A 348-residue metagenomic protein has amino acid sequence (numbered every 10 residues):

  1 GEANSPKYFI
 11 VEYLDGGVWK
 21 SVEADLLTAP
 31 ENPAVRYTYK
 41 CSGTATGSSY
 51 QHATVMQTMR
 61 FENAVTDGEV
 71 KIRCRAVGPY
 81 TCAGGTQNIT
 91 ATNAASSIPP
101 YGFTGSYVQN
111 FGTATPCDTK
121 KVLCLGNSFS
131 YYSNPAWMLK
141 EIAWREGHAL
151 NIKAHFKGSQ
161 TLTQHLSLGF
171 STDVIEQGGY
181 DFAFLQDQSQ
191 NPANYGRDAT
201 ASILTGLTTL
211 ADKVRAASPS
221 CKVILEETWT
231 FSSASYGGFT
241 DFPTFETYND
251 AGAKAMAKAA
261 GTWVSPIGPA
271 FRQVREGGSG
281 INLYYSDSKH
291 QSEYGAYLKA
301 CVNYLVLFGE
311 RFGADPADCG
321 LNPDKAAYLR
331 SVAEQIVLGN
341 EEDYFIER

Functional and structural regions predicted by a protein language model:
G1-A3: A short beta-strand element within beta-rich, extracytoplasmic domains of secreted/secretory-pathway proteins
Y8-V18, V22, R73, V174-E176: Short beta-strand segments and strand-loop junctions that repeat across beta-rich extracellular domains
E23-V65: Extracellular carbohydrate recognition and processing domains and analogous Trp-centered ligand-binding platforms
N63-V77: Noncatalytic modules at the cell exterior or secretory-pathway interfaces, chiefly beta-strand-rich lectin/adhesion
V77, T81-T115: Exposed low-complexity, polar/acidic, P/S/T/G-rich flexible segments that act as propeptides, protease-susceptible
K121-L123, F129-L210: Conserved SGNH/GDSL esterase-like catalytic core that processes O-acyl groups on lipids and polysaccharides
V174-K289, E293, L305: Alpha-helical cap/lid subdomain in secreted, periplasmic, or secretory-pathway luminal O-acyl-processing enzymes
L283, H290, A300-R348: Conserved catalytic region of serine esterases and O-acyltransferases that act on ester linkages in lipids
